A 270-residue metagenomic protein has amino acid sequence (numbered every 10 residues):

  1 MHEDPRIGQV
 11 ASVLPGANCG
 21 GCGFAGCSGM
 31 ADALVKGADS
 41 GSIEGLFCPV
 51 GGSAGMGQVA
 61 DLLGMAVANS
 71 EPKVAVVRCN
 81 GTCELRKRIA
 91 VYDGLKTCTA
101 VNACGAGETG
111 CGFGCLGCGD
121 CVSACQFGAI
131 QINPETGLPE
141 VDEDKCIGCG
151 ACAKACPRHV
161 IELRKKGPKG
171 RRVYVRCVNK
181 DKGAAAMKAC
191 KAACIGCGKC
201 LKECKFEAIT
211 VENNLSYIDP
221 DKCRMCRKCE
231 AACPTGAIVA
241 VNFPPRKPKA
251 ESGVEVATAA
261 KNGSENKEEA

Functional and structural regions predicted by a protein language model:
M1-E203, A232, G236-V239, F243-A270: Ferredoxin-type iron-sulfur electron-transfer modules and their immediate structural context
E135-G137, E207, N214: Beta-strand-connecting loop/turn residues
K199, I209-V211, Y217: Strongly charged, low-complexity linkers/loops
